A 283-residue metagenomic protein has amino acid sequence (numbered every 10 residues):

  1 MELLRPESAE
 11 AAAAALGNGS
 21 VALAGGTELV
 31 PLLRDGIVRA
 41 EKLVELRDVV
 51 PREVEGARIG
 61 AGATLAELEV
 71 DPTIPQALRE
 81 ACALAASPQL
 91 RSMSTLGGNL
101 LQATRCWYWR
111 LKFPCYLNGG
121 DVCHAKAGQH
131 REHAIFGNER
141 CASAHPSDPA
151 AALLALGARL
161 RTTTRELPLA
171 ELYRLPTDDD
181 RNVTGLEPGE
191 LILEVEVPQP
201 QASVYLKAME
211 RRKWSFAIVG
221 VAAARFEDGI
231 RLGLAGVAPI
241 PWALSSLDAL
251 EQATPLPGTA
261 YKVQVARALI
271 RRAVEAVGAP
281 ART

Functional and structural regions predicted by a protein language model:
M1-T283: C-terminal structural segment of proteins
